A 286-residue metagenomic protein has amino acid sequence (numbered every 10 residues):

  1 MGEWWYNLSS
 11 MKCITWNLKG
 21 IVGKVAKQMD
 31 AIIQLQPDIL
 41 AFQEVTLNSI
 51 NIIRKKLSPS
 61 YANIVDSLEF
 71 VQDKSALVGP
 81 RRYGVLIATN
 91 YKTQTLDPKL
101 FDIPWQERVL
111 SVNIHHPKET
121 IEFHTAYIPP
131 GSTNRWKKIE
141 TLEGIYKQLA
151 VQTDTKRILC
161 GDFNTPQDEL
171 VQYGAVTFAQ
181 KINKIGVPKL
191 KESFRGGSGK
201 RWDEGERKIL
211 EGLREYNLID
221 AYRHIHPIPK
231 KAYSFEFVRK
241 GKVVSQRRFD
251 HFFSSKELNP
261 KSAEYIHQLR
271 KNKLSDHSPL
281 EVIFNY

Functional and structural regions predicted by a protein language model:
M1-S58, D66-V71, L77-V85: N-terminal, active-site-proximal structural segment of metallo-dependent hydrolase catalytic domains
C13-L18, Q28-I53, V112, F123 (+4 more regions): Active-site beta-strand/loop signature of hydrolases that rely on acidic residues for catalysis
V22, N48-N51, L96, G131-T133 (+4 more regions): Short catalytic/ligand-binding loop motif for oxyanion handling, primarily in non-cytosolic enzymes, centered on
V45-P130: Structured beta-strand-rich core segments of catalytic domains in phosphoester-bond hydrolases
L77-L96, H115, G212-Y216, K240-P260 (+1 more regions): Conserved beta strand-loop-helix elements of the APE1-like EEP
K99-F101, D220-K230, E264-L269: Acidic carboxylate-rich catalytic motifs and surrounding loops in phosphoryl-/glycosyl-chemistry enzymes
L100, A126-E140, E192-G199: Surface-exposed cleft-lining segments at the edges of enzyme active sites
E143-S245, F249: Metal-dependent phosphoesterases centered on the DNase I-like endonuclease/exonuclease/phosphatase
